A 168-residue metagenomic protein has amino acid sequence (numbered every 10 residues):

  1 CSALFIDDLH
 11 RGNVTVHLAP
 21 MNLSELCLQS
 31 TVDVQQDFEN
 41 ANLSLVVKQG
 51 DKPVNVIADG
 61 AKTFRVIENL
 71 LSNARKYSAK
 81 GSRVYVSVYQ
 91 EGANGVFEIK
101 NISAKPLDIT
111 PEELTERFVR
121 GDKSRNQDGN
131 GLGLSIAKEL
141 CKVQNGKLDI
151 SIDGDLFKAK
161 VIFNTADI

Functional and structural regions predicted by a protein language model:
R11-V16, N55-A58: Conserved micro-motifs of the catalytic ATP-binding
H17-P20, E39, S44-V54: Conserved catalytic submotifs in the C-terminal HATPase_c
H17-Q35: A conserved beta-strand-to-alpha-helix junction within the catalytic ATP-binding
A74-R75: Short helix-loop "hinge" at the ATP-lid/N-box region of the Bergerat-fold HATPase_c
G81-A93: Short beta-strand/loop element within the Bergerat-fold HATPase_c
P106-V119: Short conserved segment of the HATPase_c
